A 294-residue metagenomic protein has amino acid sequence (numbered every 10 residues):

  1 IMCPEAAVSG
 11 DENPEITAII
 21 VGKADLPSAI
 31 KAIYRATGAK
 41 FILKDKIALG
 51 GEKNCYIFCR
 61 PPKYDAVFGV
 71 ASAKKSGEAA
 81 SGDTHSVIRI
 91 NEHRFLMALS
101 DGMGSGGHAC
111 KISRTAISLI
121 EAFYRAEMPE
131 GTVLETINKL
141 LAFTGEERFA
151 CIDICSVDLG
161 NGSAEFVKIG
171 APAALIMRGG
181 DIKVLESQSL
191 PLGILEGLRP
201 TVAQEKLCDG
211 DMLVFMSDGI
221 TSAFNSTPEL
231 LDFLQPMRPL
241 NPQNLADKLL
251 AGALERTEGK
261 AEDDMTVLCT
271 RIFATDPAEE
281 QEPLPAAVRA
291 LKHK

Functional and structural regions predicted by a protein language model:
M2-N13, S28, Y34-G51, P61 (+3 more regions): Catalytic core of PPM/PP2C metal-dependent serine/threonine phosphatase domains
M2-T37, F41-P62, V67-E78, I182-E186 (+2 more regions): Cytosol-facing boundaries of transmembrane alpha helices in integral membrane proteins
A18-G22, D158, R271: Short beta-strand-to-loop capping motifs
D45, L49-G102, H108, T115 (+1 more regions): N-terminal entry segment of metal-dependent catalytic domains or homologous docking segments
P61-T84, L134-A142, G170-Q204, L250-A251 (+1 more regions): PP2C/PPM family metal-dependent serine/threonine protein phosphatase catalytic domain, recognizing the conserved
E78-E92, F149-I152, V184-N225, E255-E262: Acidic loop->beta-strand submotif enriched in PP2C/PPM serine/threonine phosphatases
G104-A126, E196, L207, D211-G259 (+2 more regions): Active-site-proximal, acidic helix/loop segment immediately C-terminal to a metal-coordinating Asp/Glu
M128, E146, K183, N225-P228: Catalytic cores and conserved motifs of cyclic dinucleotide signaling enzymes
